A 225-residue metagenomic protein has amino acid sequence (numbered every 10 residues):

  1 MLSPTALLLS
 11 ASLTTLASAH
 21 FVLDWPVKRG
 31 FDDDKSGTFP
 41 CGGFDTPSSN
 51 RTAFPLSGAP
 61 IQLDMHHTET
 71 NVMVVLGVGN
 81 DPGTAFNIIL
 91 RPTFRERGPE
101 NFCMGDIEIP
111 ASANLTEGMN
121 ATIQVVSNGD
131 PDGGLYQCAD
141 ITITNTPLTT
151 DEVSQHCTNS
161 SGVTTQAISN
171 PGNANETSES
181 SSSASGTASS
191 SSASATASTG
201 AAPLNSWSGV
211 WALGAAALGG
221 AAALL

Functional and structural regions predicted by a protein language model:
M1-L2, D24, S169, A201: Selective for proline/serine-rich intrinsically disordered segments in cytosolic/nuclear regulatory regions
M1-P4, L225: Positively charged n-region of N-terminal signal peptides that target proteins for export
S3-A19, L213-G220: Cleavable N-terminal signal peptides of Sec/SRP-targeted secreted and luminal proteins
S3-P4, G83, A121-I123, P203-N205 (+1 more regions): Mixed-charge, polar/low-complexity N-terminal
L8, A17-S18, S180, S190 (+2 more regions): Intrinsically disordered, low-complexity repeat segments enriched in small/polar residues
L13-A193: Mature extracellular/extracytoplasmic regions of secreted and cell-surface glycoproteins
S194-L225: Cleavable C-terminal sorting propeptides in eukaryotic secreted/cell-surface proteins
